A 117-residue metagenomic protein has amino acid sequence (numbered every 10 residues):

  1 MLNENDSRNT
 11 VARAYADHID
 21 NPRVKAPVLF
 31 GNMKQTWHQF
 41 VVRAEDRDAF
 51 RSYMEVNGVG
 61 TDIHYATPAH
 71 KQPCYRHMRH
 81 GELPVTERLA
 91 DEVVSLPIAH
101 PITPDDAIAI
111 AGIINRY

Functional and structural regions predicted by a protein language model:
M1-Y117: PLP-dependent aminotransferase class I/II
